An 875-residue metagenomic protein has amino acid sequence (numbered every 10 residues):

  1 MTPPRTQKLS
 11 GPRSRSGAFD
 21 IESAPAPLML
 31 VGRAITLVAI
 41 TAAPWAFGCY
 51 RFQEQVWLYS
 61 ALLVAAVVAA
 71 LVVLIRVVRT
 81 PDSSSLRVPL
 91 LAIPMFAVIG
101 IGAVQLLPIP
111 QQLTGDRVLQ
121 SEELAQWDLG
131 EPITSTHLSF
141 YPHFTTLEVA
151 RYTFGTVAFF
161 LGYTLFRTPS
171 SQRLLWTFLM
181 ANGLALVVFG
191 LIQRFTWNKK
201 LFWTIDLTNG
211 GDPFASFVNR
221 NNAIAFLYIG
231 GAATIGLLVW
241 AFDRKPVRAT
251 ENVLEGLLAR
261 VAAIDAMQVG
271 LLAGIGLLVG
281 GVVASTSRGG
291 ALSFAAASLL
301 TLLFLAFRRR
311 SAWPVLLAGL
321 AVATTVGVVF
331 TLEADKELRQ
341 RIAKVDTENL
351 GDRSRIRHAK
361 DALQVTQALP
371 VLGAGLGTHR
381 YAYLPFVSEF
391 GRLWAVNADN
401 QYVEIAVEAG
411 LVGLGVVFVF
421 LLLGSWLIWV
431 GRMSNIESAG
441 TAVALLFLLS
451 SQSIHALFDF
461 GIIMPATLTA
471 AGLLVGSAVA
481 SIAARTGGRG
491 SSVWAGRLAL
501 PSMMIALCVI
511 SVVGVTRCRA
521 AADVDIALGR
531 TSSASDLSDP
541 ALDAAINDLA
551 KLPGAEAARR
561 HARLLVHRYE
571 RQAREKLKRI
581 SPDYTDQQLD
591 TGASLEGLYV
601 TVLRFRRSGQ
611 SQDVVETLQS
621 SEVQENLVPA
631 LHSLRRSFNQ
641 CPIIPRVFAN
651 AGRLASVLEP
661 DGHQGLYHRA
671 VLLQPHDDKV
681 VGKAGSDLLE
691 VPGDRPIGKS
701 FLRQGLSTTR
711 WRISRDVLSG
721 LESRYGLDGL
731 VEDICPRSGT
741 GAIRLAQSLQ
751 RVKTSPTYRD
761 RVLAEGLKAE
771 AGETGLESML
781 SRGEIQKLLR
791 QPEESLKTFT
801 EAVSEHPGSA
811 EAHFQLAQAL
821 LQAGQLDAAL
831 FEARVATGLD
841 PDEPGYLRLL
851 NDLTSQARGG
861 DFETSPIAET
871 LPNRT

Functional and structural regions predicted by a protein language model:
T2-C49, V56-A70, I93-I109, T134-S135 (+5 more regions): Alpha-helical transmembrane segments of multi-pass inner-membrane proteins
Q105, N219, I356-V396, Y402 (+1 more regions): TM-adjacent membrane-interface loops and short helices in multi-pass inner/ER membrane proteins
T331-D346, L500, M504-L537: Hydrophobic alpha-helical transmembrane segments in integral membrane proteins
V515-S533, A550-L618, C641-L654, D677-S686 (+3 more regions): Amphipathic alpha-helical repeat scaffolds of TPR domains
L542, I546-L549, L634, Y667 (+4 more regions): Hydrophobic/aromatic packing residues within the alpha-helices of TPR/SEL1-like helical repeat arrays
A545, A630, H663, G698 (+3 more regions): Single-residue signature of alpha-solenoid repeat helices
A555, Q640, L673, T708-T709 (+3 more regions): Structural marker of alpha-solenoid helical repeat scaffolds
R568, Q624, L658, V691-P692 (+4 more regions): Structural motif corresponding to the intra-repeat A-B loop/turn of tetratricopeptide repeats
